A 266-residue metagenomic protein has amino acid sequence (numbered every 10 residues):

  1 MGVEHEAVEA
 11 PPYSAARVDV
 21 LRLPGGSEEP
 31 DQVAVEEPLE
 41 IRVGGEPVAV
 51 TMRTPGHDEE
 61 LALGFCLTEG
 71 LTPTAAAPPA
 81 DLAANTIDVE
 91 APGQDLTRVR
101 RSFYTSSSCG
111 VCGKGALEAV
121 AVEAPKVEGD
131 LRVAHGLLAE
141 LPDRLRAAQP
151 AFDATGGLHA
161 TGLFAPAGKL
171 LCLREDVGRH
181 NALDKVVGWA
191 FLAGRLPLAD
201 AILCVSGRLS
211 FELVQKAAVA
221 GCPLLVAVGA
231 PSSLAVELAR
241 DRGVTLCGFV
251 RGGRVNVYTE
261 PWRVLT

Functional and structural regions predicted by a protein language model:
G2-P166, L170-L173: Intrinsically disordered, low-complexity regions enriched in acidic/Ser/Thr/Pro/Gln residues
H5, L170, A230, L234-T266: C-terminal binding/interaction regions
E36, G56, R208, G252-G253: A generic structural motif
G56-H57, C66-L67, G178, V187-L192 (+4 more regions): Short, solvent-exposed amphipathic alpha-helical segments in soluble enzyme and RNA/protein-processing domains
C109, E175, I202-S206, L225-V228 (+1 more regions): Glycine- and other small-residue-rich loops at beta-strand/loop junctions that grip anionic moieties
A151-G207, V214, V219: Glycine- and Gly-Pro-enriched alpha-helical subdomains that act as flexible, kink-prone "lid/hinge" or packing modules
R208-F211, P231-S233: Short Gly/Pro-enriched loop/turn and capping motifs at secondary-structure junctions
G221-S233: A conserved acidic, glycine/proline-rich C-terminal tail/linker
